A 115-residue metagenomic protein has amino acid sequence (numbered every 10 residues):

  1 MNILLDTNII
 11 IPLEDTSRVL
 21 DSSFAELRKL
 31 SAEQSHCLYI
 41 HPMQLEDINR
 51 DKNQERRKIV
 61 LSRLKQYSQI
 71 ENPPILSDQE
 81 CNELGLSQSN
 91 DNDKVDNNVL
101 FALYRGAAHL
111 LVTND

Functional and structural regions predicted by a protein language model:
M1-I40, R50-I59: Short, well-structured N-terminal submotif of metal-dependent ribonuclease cores
L5-D6, Y39-P42, N92-D96, D115: Histidine- and aromatic-rich ligand-binding microenvironments
P12, D47, A102-R105: Residue-level signal for well-ordered alpha-helical scaffold segments within enzymatic catalytic domains
E33-C37, S68-P73: Short C-terminal domain-edge/linker segments immediately following a structured domain
Q44, R56-V60, V95, V99: Amphipathic alpha-helical interface surfaces
D47-R50, E80: Nucleic acid-processing catalytic cores of prokaryotic defense/repair systems
Q69-N114: Active-site neighborhoods of divalent-metal-dependent phosphate/nucleic-acid chemistry enzymes
